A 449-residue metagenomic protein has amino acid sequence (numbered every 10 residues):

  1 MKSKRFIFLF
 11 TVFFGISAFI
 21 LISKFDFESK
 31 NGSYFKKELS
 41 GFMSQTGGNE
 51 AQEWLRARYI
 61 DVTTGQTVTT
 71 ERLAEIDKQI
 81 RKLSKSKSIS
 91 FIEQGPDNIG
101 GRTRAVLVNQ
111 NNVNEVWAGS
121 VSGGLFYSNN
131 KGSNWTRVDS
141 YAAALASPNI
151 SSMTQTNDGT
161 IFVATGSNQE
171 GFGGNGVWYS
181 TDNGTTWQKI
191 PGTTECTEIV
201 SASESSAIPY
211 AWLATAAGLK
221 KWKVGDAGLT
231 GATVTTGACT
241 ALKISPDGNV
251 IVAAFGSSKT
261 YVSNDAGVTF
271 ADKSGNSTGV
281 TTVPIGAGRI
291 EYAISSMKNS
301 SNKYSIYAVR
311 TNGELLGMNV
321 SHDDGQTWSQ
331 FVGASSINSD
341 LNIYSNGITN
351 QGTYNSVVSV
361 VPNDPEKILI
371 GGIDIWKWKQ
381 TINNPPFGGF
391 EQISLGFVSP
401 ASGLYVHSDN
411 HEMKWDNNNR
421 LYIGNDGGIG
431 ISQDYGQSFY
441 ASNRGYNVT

Functional and structural regions predicted by a protein language model:
K2-T449: Extracellular glycan-interacting surfaces
